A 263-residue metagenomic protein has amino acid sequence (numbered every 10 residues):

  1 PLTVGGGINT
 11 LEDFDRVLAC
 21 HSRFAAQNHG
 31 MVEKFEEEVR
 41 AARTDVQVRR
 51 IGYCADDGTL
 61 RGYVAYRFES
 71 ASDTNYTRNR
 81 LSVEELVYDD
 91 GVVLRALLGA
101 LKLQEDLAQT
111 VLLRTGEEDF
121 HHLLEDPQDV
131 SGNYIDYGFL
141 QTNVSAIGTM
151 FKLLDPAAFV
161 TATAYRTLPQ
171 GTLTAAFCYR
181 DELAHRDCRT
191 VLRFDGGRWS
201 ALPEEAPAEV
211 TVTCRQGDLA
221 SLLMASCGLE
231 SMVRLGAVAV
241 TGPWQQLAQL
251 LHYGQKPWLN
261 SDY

Functional and structural regions predicted by a protein language model:
L2-Y263: Intrinsically disordered, low-complexity, positively biased terminal segments
